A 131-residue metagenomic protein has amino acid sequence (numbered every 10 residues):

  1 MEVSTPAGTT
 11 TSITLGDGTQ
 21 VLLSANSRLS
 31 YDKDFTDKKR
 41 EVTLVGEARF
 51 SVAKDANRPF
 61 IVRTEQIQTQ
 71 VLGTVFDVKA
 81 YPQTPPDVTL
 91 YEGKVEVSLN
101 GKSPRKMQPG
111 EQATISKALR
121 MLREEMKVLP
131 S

Functional and structural regions predicted by a protein language model:
M1-S131: A residue-level detector for the "anchor" residue at the start of short, highly conserved motifs
